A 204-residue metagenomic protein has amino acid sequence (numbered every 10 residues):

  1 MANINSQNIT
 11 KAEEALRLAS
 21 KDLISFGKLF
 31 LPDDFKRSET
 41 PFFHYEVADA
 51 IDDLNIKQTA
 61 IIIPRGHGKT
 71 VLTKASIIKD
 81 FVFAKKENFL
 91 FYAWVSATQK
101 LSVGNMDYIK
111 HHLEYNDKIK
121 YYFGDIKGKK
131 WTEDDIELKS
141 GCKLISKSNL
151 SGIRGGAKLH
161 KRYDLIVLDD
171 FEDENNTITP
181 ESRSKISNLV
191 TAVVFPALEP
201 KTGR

Functional and structural regions predicted by a protein language model:
M1-K57: N-terminal accessory segments
I61, W94: Hydrophobic anchor at the beta1->P-loop junction of P-loop NTPases
R65: The conserved Walker
K69-D80: Motif I (Walker A/P-loop) of helicase-class P-loop NTPases
S76, G104-H112, R162, I186-V193: Alpha-helical scaffold elements adjacent to nucleotide-binding pockets in ATP/GTP-utilizing enzyme cores
D80-L90, E114-D117: Post-Walker A helix-loop "phosphate-sensing" segment adjacent to the P-loop in P-loop NTPases
V95-G152: Conserved nucleotide-state-sensing and coupling region of NTP-binding domains
E133-V193: Conserved RecA-like ASCE ATPase "motif II neighborhood" in helicase/translocase motors
